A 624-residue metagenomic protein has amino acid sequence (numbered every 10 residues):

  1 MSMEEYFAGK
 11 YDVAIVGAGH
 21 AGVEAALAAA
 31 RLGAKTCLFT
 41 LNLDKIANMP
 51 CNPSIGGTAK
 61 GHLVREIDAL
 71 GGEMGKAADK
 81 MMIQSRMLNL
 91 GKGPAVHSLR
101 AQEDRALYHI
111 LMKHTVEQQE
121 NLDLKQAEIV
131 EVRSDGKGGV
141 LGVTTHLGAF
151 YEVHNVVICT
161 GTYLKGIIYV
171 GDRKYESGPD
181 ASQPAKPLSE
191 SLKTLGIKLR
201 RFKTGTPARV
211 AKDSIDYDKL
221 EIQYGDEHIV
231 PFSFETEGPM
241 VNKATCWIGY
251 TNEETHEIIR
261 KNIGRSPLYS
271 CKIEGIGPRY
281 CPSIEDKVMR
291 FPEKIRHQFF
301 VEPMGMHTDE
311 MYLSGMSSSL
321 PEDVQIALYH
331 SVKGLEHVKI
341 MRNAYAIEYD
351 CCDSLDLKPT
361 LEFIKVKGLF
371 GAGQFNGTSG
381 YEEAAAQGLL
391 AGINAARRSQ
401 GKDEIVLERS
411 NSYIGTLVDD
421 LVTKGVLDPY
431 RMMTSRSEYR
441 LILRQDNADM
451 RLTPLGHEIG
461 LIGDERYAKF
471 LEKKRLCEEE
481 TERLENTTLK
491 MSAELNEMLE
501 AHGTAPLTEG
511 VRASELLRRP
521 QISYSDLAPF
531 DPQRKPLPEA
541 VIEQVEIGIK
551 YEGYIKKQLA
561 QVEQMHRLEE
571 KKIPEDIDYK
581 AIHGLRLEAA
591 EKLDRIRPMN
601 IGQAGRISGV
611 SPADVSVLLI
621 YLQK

Functional and structural regions predicted by a protein language model:
Y6-K10, L27-E131, C159-E176, Q183 (+3 more regions): Conserved N-terminal/central alpha/beta ligand/cofactor-binding core
F7-A21: Beta1/beta-strand and adjacent pyrophosphate-binding region of the FAD-binding site in flavoprotein oxidoreductases
G9, H146-N155: Core beta-strand elements of the Rossmann-like FAD/NAD(P) dinucleotide-binding domain in flavoenzyme oxidoreductases
M87, S189-I326, G334, T423-N496 (+2 more regions): An anion/pyrophosphate-binding glycine-rich loop and adjacent beta-alpha core in soluble alpha-beta enzymes
R133-F150: Conserved beta-strand-loop-beta-strand element in the redox core of flavoprotein oxidoreductases
Y312-T378, V406-D419, P538-K592, R597: A glycine-rich dinucleotide-binding beta-alpha-beta segment and adjacent secondary-structure elements that constitute
A384-I405: Internal hydrophobic alpha-helix adjacent to the cofactor/substrate pocket in enzyme cavities
R436, I442, T453-D614, I620-Q623: Extended, charge-enriched "interface" segments that sit outside catalytic cores
